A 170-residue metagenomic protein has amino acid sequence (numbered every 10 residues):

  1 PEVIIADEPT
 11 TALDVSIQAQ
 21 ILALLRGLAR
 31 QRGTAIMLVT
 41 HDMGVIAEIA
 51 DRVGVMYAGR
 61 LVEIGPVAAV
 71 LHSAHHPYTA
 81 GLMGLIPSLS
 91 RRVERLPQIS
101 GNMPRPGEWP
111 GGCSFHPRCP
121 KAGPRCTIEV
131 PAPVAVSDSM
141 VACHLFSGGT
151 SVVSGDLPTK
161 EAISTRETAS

Functional and structural regions predicted by a protein language model:
P1, I5-P9, L13-R95: P-loop NTP-binding/switch modules centered on Walker-like glycine-rich loops
V15, I21, G44, S154 (+1 more regions): Intrinsically disordered and other compositionally biased segments
P66-I163, S170: Short catalytic/signature loops enriched in Gly
